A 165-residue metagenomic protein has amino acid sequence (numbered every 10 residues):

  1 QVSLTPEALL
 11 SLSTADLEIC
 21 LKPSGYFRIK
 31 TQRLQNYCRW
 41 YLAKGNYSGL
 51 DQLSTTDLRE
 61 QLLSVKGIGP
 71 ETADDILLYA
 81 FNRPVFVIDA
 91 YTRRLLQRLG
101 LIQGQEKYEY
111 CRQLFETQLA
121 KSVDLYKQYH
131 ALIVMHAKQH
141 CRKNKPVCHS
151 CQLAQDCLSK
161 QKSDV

Functional and structural regions predicted by a protein language model:
Q1-V165: Catalytic cores of DNA base-excision repair glycosylases
